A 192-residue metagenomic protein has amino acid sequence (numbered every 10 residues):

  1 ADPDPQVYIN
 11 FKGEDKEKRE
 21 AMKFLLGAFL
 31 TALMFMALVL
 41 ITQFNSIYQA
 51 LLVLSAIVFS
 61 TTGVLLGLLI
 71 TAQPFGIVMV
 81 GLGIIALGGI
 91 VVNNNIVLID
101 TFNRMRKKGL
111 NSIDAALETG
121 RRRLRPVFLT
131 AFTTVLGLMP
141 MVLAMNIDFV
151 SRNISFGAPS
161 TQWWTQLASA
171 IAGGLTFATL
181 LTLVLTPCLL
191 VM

Functional and structural regions predicted by a protein language model:
A1-A32, I41-N45, A72, I113-A115: Extracytoplasmic/periplasmic membrane-proximal domains and adjacent transmembrane bundles of envelope biogenesis
F35-R123, F128-D148, S155, G173-F177 (+1 more regions): Hydrophobic transmembrane alpha-helices and their membrane-interface caps in long multi-pass transport proteins
R152-S160: Surface-exposed acidic, glycine/proline-enriched linker/cap segments that occur as 15-30-residue helix-coil
W163, L167-A168: Structured binding elements
